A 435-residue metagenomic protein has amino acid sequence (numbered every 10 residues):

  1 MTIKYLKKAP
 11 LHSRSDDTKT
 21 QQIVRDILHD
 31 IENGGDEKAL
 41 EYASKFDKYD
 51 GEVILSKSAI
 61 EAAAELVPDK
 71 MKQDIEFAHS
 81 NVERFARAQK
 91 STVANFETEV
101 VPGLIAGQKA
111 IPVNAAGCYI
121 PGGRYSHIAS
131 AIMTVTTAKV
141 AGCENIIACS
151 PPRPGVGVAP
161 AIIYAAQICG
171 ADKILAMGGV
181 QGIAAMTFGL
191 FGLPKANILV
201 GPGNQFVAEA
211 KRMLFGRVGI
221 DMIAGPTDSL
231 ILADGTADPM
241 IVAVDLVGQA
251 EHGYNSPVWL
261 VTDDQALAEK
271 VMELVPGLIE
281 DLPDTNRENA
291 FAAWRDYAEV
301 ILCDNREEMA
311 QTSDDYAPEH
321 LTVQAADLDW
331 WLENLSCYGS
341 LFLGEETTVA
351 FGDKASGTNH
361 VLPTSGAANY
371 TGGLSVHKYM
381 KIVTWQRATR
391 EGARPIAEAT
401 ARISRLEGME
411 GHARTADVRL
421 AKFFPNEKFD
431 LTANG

Functional and structural regions predicted by a protein language model:
M1-N114: N-terminal Rossmann-like NAD(P)+-binding subdomain of aldehyde/semialdehyde dehydrogenases
I3-K7, K173-G178, V300-N305: Short acidic-hydrophobic, aromatic-tinged amphipathic segments that line or gate anion-handling sites
E99-Y164: Conserved small-residue-rich beta-alpha loop and adjacent elements that most often cradle the phosphate/pyrophosphate
E144-P154, V258-D264, V271: Short internal beta-strands
G170-G248, H252-P257: Conserved NAD(P)+-binding/catalytic subdomain of aldehyde/semialdehyde dehydrogenases
H252, L260-N334, Y338: A glycine- and small/hydrophobic-rich beta-loop-beta segment that serves as a flexible "lid/hinge" or phosphate-binding
D314-G435: C-terminal core of ALDH-fold dehydrogenases
